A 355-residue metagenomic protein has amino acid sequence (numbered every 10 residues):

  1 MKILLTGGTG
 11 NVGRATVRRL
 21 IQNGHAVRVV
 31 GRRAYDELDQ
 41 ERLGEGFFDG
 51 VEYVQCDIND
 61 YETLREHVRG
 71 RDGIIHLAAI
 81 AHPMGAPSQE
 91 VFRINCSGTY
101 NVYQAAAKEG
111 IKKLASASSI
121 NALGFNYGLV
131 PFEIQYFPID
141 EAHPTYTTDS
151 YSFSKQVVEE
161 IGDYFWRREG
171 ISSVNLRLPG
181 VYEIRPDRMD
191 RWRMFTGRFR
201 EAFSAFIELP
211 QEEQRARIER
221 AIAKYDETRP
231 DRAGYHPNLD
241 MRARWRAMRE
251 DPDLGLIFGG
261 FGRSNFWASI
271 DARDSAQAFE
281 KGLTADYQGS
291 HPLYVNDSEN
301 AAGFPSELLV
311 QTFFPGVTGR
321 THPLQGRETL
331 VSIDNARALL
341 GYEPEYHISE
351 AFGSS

Functional and structural regions predicted by a protein language model:
I3-H25: N-terminal Rossmann NAD(P)H-binding glycine-rich loop of SDR-like oxidoreductase domains
V30-D36, I58: N-terminal Rossmann-fold cofactor-binding loop
F47-I94: NAD(P)H-binding glycine-rich loop region in Rossmannoid oxidoreductase-like domains and their noncatalytic homologs
I74, A86-A115: NAD(P)-cofactor binding segment of oxidoreductase domains
N101-D149: Conserved Rossmann-fold NAD(P)-dependent oxidoreductase catalytic core, especially the SDR/UDP-sugar
Y146-S173: Active-site Tyr-X1-5-Lys
R168-I171, E183-I218, T228-W245, G260 (+1 more regions): Glycine/proline-rich active-site loop of Rossmann-fold NAD(P)-dependent oxidoreductases
G260-S355: C-terminal substrate-binding subdomain of Rossmann-fold SDR/epimerase-dehydratase oxidoreductases
